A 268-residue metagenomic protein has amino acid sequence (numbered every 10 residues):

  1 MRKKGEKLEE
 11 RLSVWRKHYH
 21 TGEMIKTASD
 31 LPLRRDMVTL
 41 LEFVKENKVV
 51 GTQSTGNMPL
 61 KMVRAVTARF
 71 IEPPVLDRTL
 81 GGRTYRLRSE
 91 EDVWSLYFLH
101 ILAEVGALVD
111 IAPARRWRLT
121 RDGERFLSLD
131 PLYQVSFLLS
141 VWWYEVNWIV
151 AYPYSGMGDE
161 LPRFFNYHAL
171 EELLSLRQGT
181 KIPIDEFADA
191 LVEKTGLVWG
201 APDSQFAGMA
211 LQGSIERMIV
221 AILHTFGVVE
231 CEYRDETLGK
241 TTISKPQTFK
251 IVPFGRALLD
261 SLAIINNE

Functional and structural regions predicted by a protein language model:
M1-F98, E124: Short, amphipathic alpha-helical interface elements at domain boundaries that mediate macromolecular binding
K7-G51, R125-A188, S261-E268: Leucine-rich, amphipathic alpha-helical/linker segments
N47-R83, E171-S175, E216-R217, H224 (+1 more regions): Charged, alpha-helix-forming regions
T55, P59-I71, A114-R115, Q178-P202 (+3 more regions): Extended intrinsically disordered, low-complexity coil regions enriched in Ser, Thr, Gly, Ala and often Pro
I71-V93, A190-G213: Short helix-coil junctions and helix-kink-helix linkers
S89-V105, M209-F226: Short amphipathic alpha-helical interaction segments
L99, D110-S155, E230-E268: Accessory beta->alpha helical hairpin/"wing" motif in late/C-terminal subdomains of nucleic-acid enzymes
